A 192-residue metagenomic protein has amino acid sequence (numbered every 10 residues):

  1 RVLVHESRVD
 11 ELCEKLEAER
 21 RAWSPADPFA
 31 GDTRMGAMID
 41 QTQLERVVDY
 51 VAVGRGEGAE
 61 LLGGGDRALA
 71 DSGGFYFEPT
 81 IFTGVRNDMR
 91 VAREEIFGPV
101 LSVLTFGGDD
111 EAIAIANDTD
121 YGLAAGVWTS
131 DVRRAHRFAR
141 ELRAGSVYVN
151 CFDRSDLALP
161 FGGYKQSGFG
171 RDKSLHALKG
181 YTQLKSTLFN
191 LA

Functional and structural regions predicted by a protein language model:
R1, E17-D49, D66-Y76, R93-G98 (+1 more regions): Flexible, acidic loop-helix segments that line cofactor/substrate-binding pockets
R1-R8, I81, S167: Short beta-strand and adjoining strand-loop segment in the mid-core of the Rossmann-like NAD(P)-dependent dehydrogenase
V4-S24, L184-S186: Conserved core segment of the aminotransferase class I/II
S7-V9, Q43, G108, V132: Helix N-cap motif at beta-to-alpha junctions
E11-E19, D49, V53, E111: A non-catalytic, amphipathic alpha-helix used as a structural packing/dimerization or gating element in enzyme scaffolds
V51, G56, L69, Y76-A192: Conserved C-terminal structural/oligomerization subdomain of aldehyde/semialdehyde dehydrogenase
L61-G64, V149-C151: General beta-strand structural signal in soluble alpha/beta enzymes
